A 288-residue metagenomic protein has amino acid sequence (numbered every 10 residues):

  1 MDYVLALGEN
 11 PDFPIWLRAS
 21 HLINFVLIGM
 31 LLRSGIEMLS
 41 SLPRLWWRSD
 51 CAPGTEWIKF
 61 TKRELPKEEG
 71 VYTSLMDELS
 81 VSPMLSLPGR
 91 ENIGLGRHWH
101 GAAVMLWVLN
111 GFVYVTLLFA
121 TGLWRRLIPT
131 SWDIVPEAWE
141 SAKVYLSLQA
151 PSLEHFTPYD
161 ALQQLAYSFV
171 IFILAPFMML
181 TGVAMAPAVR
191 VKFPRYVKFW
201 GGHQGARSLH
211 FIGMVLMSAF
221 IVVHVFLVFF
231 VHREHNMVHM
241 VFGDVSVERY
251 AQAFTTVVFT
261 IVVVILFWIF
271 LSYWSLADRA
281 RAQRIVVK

Functional and structural regions predicted by a protein language model:
M1-K288: Membrane-embedded alpha-helical bundles that constitute the cytochrome b-like, heme-associated redox core of multi-pass
